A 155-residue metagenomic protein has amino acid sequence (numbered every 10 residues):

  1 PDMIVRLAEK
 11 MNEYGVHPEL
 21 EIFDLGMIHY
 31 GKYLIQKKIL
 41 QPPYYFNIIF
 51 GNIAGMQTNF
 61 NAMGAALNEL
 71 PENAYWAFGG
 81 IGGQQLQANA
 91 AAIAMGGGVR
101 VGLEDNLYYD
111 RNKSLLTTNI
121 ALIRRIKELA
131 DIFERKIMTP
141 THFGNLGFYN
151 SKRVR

Functional and structural regions predicted by a protein language model:
P1-E104: Catalytic alpha/beta core domains of metabolic enzymes, predominantly
H17, E21, F133-H142: Flexible, glycine/charged-enriched surface loops at secondary-structure junctions
L34-Q36, S114-T117, V154: Short low-complexity, flexible loop/linker segments enriched in glycine and/or proline with clustered acidic
A54-T58, Y109-S114: Short, charged, surface-exposed secondary-structure boundary motifs
G64, A90-A94, I120-E128, T141: A generic structural signal for well-ordered alpha-helical surface patches
D110-F133: C-terminal helical cap(s) of enzyme catalytic domains, especially alpha/beta-barrels
T139-R155: Short, basic/aromatic-enriched C-terminal tail that caps enzymatic domains
